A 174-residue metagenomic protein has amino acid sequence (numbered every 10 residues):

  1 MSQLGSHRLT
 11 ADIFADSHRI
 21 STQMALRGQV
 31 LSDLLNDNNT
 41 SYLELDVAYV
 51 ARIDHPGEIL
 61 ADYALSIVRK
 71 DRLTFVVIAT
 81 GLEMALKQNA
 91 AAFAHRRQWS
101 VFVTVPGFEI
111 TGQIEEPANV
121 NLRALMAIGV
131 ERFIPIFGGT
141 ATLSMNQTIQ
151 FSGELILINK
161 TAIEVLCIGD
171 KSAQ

Functional and structural regions predicted by a protein language model:
M1-Q174: Conserved RNA-binding domains used in RNP assembly and mRNA/RNA metabolism
